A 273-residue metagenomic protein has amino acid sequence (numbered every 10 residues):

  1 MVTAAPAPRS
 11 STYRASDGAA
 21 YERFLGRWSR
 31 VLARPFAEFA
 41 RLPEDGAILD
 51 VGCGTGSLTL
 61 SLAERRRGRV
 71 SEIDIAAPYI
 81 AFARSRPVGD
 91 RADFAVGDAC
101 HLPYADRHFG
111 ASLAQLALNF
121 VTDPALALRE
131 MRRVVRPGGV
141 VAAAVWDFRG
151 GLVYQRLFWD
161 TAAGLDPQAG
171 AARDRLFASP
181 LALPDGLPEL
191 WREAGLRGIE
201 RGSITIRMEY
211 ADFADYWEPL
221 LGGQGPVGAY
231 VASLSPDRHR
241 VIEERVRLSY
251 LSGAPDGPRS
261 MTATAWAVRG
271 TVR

Functional and structural regions predicted by a protein language model:
V2, R9-S10, R14-A15, W28 (+2 more regions): Conserved Class I S-adenosyl-L-methionine
R27-G46, S61: Conserved alpha-helix/loop element of class I SAM-dependent methyltransferases that forms part of the SAM/SAH-binding
A40-L42, R66, P87, V135: A generic alpha-to-beta junction signature in SAM-dependent methyltransferases
A47-L102, L126: Class I SAM-dependent methyltransferase SAM/SAH-binding core
C100-A111: A short acidic, Gly/Pro-enriched loop at the edge of an enzyme's catalytic core that lines a small-molecule cofactor
G110-P124, D147: A short SAM/SAH-binding and catalytic strip from SAM-dependent methyltransferases
A125, R132, R136-A211: Conserved catalytic/acceptor-binding region of the Class I
